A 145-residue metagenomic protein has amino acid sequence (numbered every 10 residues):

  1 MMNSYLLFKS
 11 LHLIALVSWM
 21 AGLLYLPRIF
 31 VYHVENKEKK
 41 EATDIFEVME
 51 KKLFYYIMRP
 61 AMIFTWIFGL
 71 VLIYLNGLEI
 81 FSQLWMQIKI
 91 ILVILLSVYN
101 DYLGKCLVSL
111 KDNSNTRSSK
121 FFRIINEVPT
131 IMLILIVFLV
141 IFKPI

Functional and structural regions predicted by a protein language model:
M1-I145: Polytopic transmembrane helical bundles with strong interfacial aromatic enrichment
